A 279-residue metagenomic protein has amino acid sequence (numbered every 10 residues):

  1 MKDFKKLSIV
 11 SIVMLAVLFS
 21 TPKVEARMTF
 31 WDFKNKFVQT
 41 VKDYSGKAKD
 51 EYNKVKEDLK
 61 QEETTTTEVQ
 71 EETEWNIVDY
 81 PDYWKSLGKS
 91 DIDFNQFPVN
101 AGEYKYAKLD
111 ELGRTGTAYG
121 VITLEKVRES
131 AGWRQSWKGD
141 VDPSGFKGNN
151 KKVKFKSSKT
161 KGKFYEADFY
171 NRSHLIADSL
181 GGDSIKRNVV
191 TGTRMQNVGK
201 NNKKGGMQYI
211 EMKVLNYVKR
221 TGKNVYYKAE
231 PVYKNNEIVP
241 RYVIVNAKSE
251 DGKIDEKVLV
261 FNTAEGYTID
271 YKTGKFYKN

Functional and structural regions predicted by a protein language model:
M1-M28: Sec-dependent N-terminal signal peptides of Gram-positive bacterial secreted proteins and lipoproteins
K5, S20, W31-K34, V38 (+1 more regions): Compositionally biased, low-structure terminal segments
A16-F19, K60, G88, L259-V260: Compositionally biased amphipathic helical and low-complexity segments enriched in hydrophobic
V24-Q96: N-terminal, intrinsically disordered, polar/charged segments of Gram-positive cell-envelope systems that serve as
V99-N279: Domain-level detector of nuclease and nuclease-like folds in predominantly extracellular/periplasmic contexts
